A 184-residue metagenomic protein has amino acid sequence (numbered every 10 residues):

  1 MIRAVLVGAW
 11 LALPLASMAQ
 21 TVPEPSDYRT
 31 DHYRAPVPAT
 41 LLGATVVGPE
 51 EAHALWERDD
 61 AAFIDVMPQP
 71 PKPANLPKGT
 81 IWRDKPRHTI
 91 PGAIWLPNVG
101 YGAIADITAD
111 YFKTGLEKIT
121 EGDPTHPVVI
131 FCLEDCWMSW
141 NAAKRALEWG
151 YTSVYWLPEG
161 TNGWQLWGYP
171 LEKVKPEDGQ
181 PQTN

Functional and structural regions predicted by a protein language model:
A4-A16: Bacterial N-terminal signal peptides
S17-E50, L55-R58, P73-V129, E134-N184: Rhodanese-like catalytic fold shared by cysteine-dependent sulfurtransferases and DSP/PTP-type phosphatases
A52, D60-M67: Short hydrophobic beta-strand that contains or immediately precedes a catalytic carboxylate
P70: Glycine-rich nucleotide phosphate-binding loop and flanking beta-alpha elements of Rossmann-like dinucleotide-binding
